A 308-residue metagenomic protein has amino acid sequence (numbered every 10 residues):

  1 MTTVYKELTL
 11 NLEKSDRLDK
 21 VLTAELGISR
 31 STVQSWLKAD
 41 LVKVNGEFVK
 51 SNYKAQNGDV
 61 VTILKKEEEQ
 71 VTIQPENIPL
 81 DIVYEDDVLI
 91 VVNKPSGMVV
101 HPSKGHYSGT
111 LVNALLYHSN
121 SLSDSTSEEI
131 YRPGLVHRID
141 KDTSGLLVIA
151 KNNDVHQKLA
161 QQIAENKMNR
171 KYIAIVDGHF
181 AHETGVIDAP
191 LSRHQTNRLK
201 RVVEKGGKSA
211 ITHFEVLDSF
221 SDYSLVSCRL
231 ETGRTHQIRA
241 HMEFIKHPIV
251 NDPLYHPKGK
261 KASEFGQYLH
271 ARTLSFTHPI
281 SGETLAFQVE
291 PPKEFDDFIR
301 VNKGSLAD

Functional and structural regions predicted by a protein language model:
M1-V186, S192, D296-D297: RNA pseudouridine synthases
N45-K50, D222-L225, K260: Short alpha-helix capping/helix-loop boundary micro-motifs
G46, K65, A240, K258-G259 (+1 more regions): Conserved "cap/hinge" positions at secondary-structure junctions
K50-K54, S227, G266: Short, surface-exposed secondary-structure edge patches
I82, V176, H213-V216, I249: Conserved hydrophobic positions within beta-strands
V92, A240, N251: Active-site flanking residues adjacent to catalytic metal/cofactor-binding acidic residues
E129-A160, N169, I173, A189-I245 (+1 more regions): The conserved catalytic core of RNA pseudouridine synthases
V250-S263: Short, surface-exposed loop/helix-turn segments at secondary-structure junctions that function as lids/hinges flanking
